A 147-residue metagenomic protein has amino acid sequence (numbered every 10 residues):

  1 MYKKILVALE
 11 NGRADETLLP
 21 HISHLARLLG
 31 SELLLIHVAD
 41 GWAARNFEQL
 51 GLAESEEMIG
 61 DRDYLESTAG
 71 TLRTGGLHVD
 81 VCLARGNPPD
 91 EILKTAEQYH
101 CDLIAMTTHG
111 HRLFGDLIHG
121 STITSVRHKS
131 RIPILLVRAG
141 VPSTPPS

Functional and structural regions predicted by a protein language model:
M1-Q49: Small/aliphatic-rich secondary-structure junction motif
M1-T17, H128-S147: Intrinsically disordered or low-complexity boundary/linker segments at protein termini and domain junctions
L28, H37-D63, S143-S147: Acidic, proline/glycine-rich short linear motifs
I36, D80-A84, L135: General small-molecule cofactor/ligand-binding pocket signal
H37-V38, T107-H109, R138-A139: Short secondary-structure boundary segments
L50-E54, Q98-H100, T122-T124: Short, hinge-like loop/turn segments at secondary-structure boundaries
G70-I104, V141-S147: Structural beta-alpha unit
M106-K129, S143-P146: Glycine-rich, Arg-bearing micro-motifs that act as flexible, cationic patches
